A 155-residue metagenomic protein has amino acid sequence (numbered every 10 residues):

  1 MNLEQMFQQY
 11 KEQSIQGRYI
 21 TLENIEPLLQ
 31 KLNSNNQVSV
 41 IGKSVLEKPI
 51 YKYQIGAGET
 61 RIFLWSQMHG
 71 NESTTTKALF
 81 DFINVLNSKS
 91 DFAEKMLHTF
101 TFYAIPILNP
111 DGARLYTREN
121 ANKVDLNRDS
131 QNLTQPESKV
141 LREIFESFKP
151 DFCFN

Functional and structural regions predicted by a protein language model:
M1-I50: Short glycine- and acidic-rich boundary segments immediately preceding or forming the N-terminal edge of structured
Q13-R18, H69, N127-Q131: Second-shell loop/turn segments in exported
K43, S66, P106-N109: Active-site-proximal beta-strand/loop segments in catalytic clefts of secreted hydrolases
K43-L46, A57, G70: Short active-site-proximal "capping" loops at secondary-structure junctions
K48-K52, A113-R114: Short, solvent-exposed polar/charged micro-motifs at secondary-structure junctions
Y51-E59, Q67: Short beta-strand-to-loop junctions in surface cap/lid or active-site-entrance loops
E59-R61, S73-N155: Active-site/substrate-binding loop(s) of hydrolase catalytic cores
